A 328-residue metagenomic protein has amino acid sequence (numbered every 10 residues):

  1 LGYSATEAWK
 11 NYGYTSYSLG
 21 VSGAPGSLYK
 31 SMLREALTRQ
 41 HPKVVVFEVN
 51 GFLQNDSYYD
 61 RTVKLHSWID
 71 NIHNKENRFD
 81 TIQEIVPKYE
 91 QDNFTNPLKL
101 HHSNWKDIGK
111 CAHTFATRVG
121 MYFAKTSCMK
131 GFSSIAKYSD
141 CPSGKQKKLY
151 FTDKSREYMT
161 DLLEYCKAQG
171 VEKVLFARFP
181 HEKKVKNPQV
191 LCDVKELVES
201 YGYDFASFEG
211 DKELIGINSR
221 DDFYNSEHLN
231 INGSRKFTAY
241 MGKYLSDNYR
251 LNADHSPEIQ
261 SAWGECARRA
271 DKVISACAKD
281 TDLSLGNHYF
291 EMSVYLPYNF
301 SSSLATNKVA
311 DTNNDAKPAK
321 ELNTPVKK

Functional and structural regions predicted by a protein language model:
L1-F79: Membrane-embedded segments
A24-S27, F79-P87, D211-I217: A short acidic, often aromatic-flanked loop/helix-cap motif at beta-alpha or helix-coil junctions that lines enzyme
L28-M32, T81, N93, K154-D161 (+5 more regions): Extracytoplasmic/secreted proteins, especially bacterial periplasmic and envelope-associated proteins
E35-R39, E48, F52, I85 (+3 more regions): Structured segments of extracytoplasmic/periplasmic soluble domains in secreted or envelope-associated proteins
V45-Q54, G120-L214: Conserved, well-ordered alpha-helix/loop/beta-strand core segments that scaffold catalytic motifs
T62-V171, A253-S301: Secreted/periplasmic serine-hydrolase-like ester/acetyl group-modifying domain
K186-Y298: C-terminal regions of proteins
E291-K328: Long, low-complexity, intrinsically disordered segments
